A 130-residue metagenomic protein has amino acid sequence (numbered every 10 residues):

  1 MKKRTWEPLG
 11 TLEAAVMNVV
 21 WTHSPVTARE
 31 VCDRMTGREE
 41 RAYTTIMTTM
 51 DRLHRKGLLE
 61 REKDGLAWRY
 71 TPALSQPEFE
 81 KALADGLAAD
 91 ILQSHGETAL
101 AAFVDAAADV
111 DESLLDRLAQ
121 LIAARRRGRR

Functional and structural regions predicted by a protein language model:
M1-N18, G128: Short alpha-helical segments that sit at the start of domains
E7-L12, D64-L83: Short, cationic-aromatic polyanion-contact patches
V19-T27: Short capping segments at the starts of secondary-structure elements
V26-M35: Short acidic, hydrophobic short linear motifs in intrinsically disordered regions
M47-D51: Short, hydrophobic-biased segments on the C-terminal half of alpha helices that form "recognition helices"
G57: Glycine-centered, phosphate/nucleic-acid-interacting loop/turn motifs that mediate DNA/RNA or nucleotide
R61: Short beta-strand "wing" residues that participate in macromolecule-binding interfaces
A82-R127: Amphipathic alpha-helical dimerization/coiled-coil segments that flank or bridge DNA-binding/regulatory modules
